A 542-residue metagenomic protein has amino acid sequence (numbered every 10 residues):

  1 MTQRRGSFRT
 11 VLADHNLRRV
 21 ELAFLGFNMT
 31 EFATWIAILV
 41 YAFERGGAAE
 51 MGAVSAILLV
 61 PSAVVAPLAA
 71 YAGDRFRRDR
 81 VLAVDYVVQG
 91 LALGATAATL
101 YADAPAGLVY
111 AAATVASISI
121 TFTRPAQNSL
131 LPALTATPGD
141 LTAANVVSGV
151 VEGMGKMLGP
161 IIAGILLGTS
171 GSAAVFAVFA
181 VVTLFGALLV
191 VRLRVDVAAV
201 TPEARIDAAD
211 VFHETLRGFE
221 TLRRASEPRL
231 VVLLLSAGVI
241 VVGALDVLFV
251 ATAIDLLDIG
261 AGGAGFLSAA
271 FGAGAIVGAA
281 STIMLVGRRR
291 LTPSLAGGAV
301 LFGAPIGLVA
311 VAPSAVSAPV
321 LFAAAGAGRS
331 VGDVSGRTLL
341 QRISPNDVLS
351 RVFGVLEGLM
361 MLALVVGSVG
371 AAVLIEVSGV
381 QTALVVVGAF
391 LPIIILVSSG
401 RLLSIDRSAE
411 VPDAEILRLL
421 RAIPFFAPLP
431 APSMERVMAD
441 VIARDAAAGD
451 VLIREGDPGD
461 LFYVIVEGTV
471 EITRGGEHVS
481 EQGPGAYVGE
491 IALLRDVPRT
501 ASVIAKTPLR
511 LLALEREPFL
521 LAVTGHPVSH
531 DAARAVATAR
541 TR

Functional and structural regions predicted by a protein language model:
M1-R5, P138, T142, V191-E220 (+1 more regions): Flexible cytoplasmic inter-helical loops of multi-pass small-molecule transporters
Q3-A63, E220-F271: Helix-loop boundary and gating motifs at the non-cytosolic
R18-W35, L58-G73, R77-A92, L108-G168 (+7 more regions): Substrate-agnostic recognition of the 12-TM MFS/MFS-like secondary transporter fold
R19, A49-E50, R80, G107-L108 (+9 more regions): Residue-level recognition of membrane-helix boundary sites in multi-pass small-molecule transporters
V64-A69, D74-V88, A95, L216 (+3 more regions): C-terminal transmembrane bundle of multi-pass solute transporters/carriers
A106-S117, A143-V200, L267-A269, A273 (+3 more regions): Hydrophobic alpha-helical transmembrane segments
I416-L419, P430-R436, P498-T500, R510 (+1 more regions): A small-molecule sensor/coupling module
L417-R495, R499-A501, L521: Regulatory nucleotide-sensing modules
